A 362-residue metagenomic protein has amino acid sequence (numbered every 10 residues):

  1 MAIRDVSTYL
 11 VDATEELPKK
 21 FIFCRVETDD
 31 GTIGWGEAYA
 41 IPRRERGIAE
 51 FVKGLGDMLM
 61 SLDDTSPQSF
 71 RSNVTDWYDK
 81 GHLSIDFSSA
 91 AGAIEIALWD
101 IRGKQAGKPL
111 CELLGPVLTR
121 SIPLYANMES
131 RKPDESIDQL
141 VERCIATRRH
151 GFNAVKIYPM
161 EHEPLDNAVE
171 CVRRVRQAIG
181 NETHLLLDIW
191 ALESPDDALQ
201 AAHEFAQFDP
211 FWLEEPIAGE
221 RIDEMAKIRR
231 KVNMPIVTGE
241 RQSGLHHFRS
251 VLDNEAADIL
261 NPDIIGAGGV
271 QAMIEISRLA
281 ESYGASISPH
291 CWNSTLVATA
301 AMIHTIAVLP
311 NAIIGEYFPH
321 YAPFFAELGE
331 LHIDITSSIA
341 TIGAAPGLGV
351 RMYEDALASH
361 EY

Functional and structural regions predicted by a protein language model:
M1-W35, Y39-A40, Y321-A326: Structured beta-strand/loop patches that form or line metal/cofactor-binding pockets in enzymes
E27-Q105: Metal- or metallocofactor-binding catalytic centers and their adjacent structured scaffolds across diverse enzyme
G31, I94, G107, V155 (+6 more regions): Conserved, mostly hydrophobic/aromatic
A38, A126-M128, I157-P159, T183 (+7 more regions): A cross-domain feature marking catalytic cores of carbohydrate-active enzymes and several ubiquitous metabolic/repair
R46, E50-K53, S69, H203 (+2 more regions): Shared catalytic-loop signature of beta/alpha-barrel
E95-N127, R131-K132: Glycine-rich, aromatic-flanked loop segments that form ligand/cofactor-binding clefts across common enzyme folds
R120-V232: Metal-dependent enolase-superfamily TIM-barrel catalytic cores that perform enediolate-based chemistry
A322-Y362: C-terminal extensions of enzymes
